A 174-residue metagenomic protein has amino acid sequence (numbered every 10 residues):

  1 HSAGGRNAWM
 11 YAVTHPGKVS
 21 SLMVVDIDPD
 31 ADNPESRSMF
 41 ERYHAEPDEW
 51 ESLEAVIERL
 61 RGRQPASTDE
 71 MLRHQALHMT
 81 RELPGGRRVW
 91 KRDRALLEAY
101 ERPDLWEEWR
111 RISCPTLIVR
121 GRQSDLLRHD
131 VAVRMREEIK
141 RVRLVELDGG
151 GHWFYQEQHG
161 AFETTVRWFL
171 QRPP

Functional and structural regions predicted by a protein language model:
H1-S2: Conserved alpha/beta-hydrolase "nucleophile elbow" surrounding the catalytic nucleophile
W9-L53: Flexible "cap/lid" loop of the alpha/beta hydrolase fold
K18-S20, I139-V142, G150: Core-facing hydrophobic residues within beta-strands of well-ordered domains
N33, E49-E108: Conserved alpha/beta-hydrolase catalytic His-Asp/Glu region
D48, S124, G151-F154: Glycosyltransferase donor-binding loop in the core domain
R81-E138, R143-E146: Conserved serine/cysteine hydrolase catalytic core
L147-E163: Catalytic histidine-centered segment of alpha/beta-hydrolase-like enzymes
T165-P173: C-terminal alpha-helix
